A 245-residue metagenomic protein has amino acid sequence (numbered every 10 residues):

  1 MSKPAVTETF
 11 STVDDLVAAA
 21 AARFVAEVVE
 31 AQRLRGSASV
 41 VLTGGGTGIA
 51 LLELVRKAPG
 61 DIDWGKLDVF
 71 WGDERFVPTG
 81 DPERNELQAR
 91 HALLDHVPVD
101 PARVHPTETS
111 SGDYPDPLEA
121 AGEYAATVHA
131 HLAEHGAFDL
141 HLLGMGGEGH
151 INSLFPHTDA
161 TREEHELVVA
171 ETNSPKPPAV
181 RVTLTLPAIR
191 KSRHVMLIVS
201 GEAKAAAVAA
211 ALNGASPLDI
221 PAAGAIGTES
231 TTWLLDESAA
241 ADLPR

Functional and structural regions predicted by a protein language model:
M1-V40, E123: N-terminal glycine-/serine-/threonine-rich phosphate-binding loop
S2-P4, D63-D139: Ligand-binding beta-strand-loop-alpha-helix segment within the catalytic cores of soluble metabolic enzymes
Q32-A58: Glycine-rich N-terminal segment of FAD-binding domains in flavoprotein oxidoreductases, spanning the beta-loop-helix
L42-T47, L143-G147, S200: Glycine-rich beta-strand-to-loop/alpha-helix junction loops that act as flexible
L54-D63, L87, H91, P156-H165: A glycine- and small-aliphatic-rich helix-loop capping segment at beta-alpha/alpha-beta transitions that lines
D139-L142, R193: Conserved acidic residues
H141-P187: Class I SAM-dependent methyltransferase SAM-binding "motif I" and its flanking Rossmann-like core
P187, R193-R245: ATP/nucleoside-binding phosphotransfer catalytic cores, i.e., glycine-rich phosphate-binding loops
